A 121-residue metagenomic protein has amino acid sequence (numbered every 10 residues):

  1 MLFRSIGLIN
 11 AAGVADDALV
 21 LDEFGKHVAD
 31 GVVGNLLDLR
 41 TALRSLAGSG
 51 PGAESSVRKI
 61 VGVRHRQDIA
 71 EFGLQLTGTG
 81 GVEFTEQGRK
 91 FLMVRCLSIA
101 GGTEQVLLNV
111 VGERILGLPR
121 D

Functional and structural regions predicted by a protein language model:
M1-D121: Alpha-helical interface subdomain recognition
